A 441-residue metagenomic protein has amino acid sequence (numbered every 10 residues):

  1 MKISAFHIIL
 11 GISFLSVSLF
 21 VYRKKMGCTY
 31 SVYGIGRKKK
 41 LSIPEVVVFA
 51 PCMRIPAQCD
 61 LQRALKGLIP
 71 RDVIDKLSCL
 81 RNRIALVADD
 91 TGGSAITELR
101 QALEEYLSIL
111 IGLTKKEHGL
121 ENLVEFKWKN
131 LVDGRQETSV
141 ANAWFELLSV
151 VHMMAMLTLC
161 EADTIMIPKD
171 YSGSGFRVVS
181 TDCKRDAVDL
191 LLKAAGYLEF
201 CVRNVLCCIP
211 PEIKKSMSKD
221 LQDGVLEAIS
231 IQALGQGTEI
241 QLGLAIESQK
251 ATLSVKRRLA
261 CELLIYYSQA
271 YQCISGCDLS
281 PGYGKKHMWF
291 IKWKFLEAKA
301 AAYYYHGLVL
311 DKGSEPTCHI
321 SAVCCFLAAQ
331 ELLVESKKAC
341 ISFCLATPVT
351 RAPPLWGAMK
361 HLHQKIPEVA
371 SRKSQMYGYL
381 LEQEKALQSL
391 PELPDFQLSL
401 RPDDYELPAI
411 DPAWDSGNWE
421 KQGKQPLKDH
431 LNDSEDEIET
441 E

Functional and structural regions predicted by a protein language model:
M1-K24: Intrinsically disordered, low-complexity basic segments at termini and long loops, enriched in Pro/Gly and/or Arg/Ser
Y22-V140, D170, D220, S248-V255 (+2 more regions): Eukaryotic intrinsically disordered, low-complexity segments enriched for acidic and Ser/Thr/Pro residues that serve as
C79, E98, E105, M154 (+10 more regions): Acidic, Ser/Thr-rich intrinsically disordered and amphipathic helical segments
G112, C160, F200-R203, I240 (+3 more regions): Positions within ordered alpha-helical repeat solenoids
L120-L157, F200-C208: Extended ligand-binding groove/face enriched in aromatic
D133, V140, C160-K193, Y197-D220 (+2 more regions): Short coil/linker segments at helix-helix boundaries
L148-I167, V225-G243, A298-Y305: Amphipathic alpha-helical repeat scaffolds of TPR domains
L198-F200, N204-V205, R258-D278, A329 (+1 more regions): Long, amphipathic alpha-helical regulatory blocks in the mid-to-C-terminal portion of eukaryotic proteins
